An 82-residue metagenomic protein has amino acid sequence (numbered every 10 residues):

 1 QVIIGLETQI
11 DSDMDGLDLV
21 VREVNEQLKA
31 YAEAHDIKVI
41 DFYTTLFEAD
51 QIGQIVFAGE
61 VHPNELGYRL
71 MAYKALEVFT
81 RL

Functional and structural regions predicted by a protein language model:
V2-I4: Hydrophobic/aromatic residues located in beta-strands of well-ordered beta-sheets within soluble catalytic
E7-L82: Catalytic His-Asp segment of secreted/periplasmic serine-dependent ester chemistry enzymes
